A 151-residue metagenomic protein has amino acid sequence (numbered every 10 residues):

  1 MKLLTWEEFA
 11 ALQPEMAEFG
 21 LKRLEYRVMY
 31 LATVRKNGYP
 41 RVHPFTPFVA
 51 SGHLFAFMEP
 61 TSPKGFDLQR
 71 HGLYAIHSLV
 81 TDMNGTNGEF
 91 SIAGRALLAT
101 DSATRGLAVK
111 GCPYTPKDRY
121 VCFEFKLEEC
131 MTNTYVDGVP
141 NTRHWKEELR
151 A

Functional and structural regions predicted by a protein language model:
M1-V28: Extreme N-terminal tail/first-helix region
L3-W6, T61-E129, V136: Short, structured beta-strand-loop surface elements
E15-E18, R41-H43, T61-P63, K110-G111: A generic local structural motif
E25-R27, R41-H43, F90, P116-R119: Short, basic and Ser/Thr-rich N-terminal targeting/leader segments
Y26-P60, L68, I76-L79: Short beta-strand segments
V42-P44, E89-R95, T142-K146: Well-ordered beta-strand positions in beta-sheet-rich domains
E124-E128, D137-A151: Flexible glycine-rich active-site/ligand-binding loops centered on an Asp-His dyad
